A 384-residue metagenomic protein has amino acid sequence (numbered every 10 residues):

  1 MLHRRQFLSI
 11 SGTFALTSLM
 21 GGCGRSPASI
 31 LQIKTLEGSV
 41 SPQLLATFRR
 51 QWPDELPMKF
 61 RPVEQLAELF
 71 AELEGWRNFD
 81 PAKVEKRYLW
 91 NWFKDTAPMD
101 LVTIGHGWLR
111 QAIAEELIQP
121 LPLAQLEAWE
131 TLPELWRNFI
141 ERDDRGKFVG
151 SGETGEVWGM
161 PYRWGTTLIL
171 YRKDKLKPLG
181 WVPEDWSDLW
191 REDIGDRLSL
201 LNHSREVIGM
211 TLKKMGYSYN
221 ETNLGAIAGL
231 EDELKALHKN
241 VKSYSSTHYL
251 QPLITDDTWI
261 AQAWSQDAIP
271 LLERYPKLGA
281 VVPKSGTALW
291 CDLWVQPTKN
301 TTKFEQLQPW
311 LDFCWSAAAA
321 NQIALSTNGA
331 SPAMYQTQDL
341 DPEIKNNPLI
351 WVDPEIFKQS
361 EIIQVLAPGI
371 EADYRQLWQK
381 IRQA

Functional and structural regions predicted by a protein language model:
M1-S18: N-terminal secretory signal peptides and thylakoid transit peptides that target proteins across membranes
R25-Q111, E115: Early extracytoplasmic/lumenal segment of secretory-pathway proteins
L36, E85, T103-W108, H203-S204 (+2 more regions): Beta->alpha turn/N-cap motifs
P42, V63, A67-F70, L109-N240 (+2 more regions): Extracytoplasmic ligand-binding site segments that recognize negatively charged/polar headgroups
L109-Q111, I260-K277: A ligand-binding cleft/hinge motif common to bilobed small-molecule-binding domains
L170-K175, C291-K303, L311-C314, Q322-S326: A bilobed periplasmic-binding-protein/Venus flytrap-type ligand-binding module shared by bacterial periplasmic
A226-A236, R274-T298: Periplasmic-binding protein-like
N321-A384: C-terminal capping/gating helix-and-loop segments adjacent to ligand/active sites or protein-protein/ligand interfaces
